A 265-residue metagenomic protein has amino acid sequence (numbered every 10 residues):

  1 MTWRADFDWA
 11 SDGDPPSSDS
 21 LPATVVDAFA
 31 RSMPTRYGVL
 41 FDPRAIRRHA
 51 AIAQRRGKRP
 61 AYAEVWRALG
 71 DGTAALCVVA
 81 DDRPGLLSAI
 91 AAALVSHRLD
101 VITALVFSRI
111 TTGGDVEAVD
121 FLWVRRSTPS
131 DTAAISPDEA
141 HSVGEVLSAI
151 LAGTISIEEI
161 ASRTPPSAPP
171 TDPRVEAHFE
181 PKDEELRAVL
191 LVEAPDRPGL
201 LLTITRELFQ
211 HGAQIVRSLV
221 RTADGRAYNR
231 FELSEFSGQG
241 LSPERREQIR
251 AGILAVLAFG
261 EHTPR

Functional and structural regions predicted by a protein language model:
M1-R265: Regulatory modules associated with amino-acid/nitrogen control
